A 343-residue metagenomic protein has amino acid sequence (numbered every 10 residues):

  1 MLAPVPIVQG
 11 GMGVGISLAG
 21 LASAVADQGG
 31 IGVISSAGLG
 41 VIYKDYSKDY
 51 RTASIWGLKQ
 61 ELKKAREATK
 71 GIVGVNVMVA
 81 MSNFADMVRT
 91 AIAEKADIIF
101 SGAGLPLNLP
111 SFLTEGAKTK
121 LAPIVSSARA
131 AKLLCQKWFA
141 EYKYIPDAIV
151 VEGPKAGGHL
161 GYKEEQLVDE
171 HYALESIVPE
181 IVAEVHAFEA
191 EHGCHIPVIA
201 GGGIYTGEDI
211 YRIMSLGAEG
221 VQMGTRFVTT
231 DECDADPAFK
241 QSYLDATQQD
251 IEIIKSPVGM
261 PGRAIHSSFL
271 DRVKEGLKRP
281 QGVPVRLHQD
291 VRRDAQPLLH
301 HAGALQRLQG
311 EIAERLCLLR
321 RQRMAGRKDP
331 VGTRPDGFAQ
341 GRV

Functional and structural regions predicted by a protein language model:
M1-E191: Active-site entrance/lid segments in N-terminal catalytic domains of soluble metabolic enzymes
V8, A156-I199, Y205-V343: Conserved active-site-proximal phosphate/metal-binding subdomains
